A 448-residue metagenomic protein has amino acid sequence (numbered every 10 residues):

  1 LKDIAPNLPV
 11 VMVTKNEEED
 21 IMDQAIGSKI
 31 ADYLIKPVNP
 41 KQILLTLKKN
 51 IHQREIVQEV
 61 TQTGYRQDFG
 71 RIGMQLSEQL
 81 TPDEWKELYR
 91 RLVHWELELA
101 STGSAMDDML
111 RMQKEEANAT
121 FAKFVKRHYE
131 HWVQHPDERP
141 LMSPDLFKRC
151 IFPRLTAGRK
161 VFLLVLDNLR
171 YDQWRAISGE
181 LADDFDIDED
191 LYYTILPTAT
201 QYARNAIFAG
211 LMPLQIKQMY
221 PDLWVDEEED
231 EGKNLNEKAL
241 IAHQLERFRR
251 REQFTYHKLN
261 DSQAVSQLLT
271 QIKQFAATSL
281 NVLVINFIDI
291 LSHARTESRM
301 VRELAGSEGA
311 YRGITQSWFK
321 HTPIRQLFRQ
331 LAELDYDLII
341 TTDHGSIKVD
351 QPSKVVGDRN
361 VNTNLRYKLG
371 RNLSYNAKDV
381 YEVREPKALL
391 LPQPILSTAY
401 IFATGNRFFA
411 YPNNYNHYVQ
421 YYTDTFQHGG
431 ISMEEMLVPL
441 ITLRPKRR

Functional and structural regions predicted by a protein language model:
L1-N7, S28: Conserved phosphotransfer cores of two-component systems
I4, K15-E17, N50: Short, conserved "switch-loop" micro-motifs in signal-transduction and mechanochemical regulators
M12, D23, D32, L44-R448: Feature captures the catalytic ectodomains and active-site-proximal regions of enzymes that hydrolyze or transfer
T14, K36: A Lys-centered signature of the CheY-like receiver
E17-E19, Q24: Generic alpha-helical hydrophobic packing signal
E19, N39-L44: Conserved two-component signaling phosphotransfer/partner-docking surface
G27, D32-I35: Accessory nucleic-acid engagement/destabilization modules that flank
